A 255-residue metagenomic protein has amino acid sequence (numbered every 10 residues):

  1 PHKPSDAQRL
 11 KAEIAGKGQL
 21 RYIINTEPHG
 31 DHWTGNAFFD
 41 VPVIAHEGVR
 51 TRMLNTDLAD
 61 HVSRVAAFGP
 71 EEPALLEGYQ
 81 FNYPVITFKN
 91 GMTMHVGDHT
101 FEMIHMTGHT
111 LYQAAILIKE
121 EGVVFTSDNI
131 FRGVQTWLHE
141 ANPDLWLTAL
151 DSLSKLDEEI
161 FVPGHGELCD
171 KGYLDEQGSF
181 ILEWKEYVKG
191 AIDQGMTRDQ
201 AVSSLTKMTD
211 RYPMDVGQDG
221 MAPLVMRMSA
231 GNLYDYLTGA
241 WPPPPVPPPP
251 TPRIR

Functional and structural regions predicted by a protein language model:
H2-P4, T93, T100-T107, L111-G190: Metallo-beta-lactamase
P4-G48, D157: Active-site metal-binding motif and surrounding structural segment of the metallo-beta-lactamase
A7, K11, L147-L150, V202: Extracytoplasmic/secreted envelope proteins and their assembly/folding machinery, especially bacterial periplasmic
K11, G35-F38, T56-D57, L138 (+1 more regions): Short amphipathic alpha-helical segments
R52-I104, T110, K119-E120, L150: Metallo-beta-lactamase
V85-I86, G91-H95, T107-E140, M226-S229 (+2 more regions): Mobile, glycine- and charge-enriched loop segments and immediately flanking short secondary-structure elements within
K155-D157, L168-R255: Accessory terminal helices/loops
